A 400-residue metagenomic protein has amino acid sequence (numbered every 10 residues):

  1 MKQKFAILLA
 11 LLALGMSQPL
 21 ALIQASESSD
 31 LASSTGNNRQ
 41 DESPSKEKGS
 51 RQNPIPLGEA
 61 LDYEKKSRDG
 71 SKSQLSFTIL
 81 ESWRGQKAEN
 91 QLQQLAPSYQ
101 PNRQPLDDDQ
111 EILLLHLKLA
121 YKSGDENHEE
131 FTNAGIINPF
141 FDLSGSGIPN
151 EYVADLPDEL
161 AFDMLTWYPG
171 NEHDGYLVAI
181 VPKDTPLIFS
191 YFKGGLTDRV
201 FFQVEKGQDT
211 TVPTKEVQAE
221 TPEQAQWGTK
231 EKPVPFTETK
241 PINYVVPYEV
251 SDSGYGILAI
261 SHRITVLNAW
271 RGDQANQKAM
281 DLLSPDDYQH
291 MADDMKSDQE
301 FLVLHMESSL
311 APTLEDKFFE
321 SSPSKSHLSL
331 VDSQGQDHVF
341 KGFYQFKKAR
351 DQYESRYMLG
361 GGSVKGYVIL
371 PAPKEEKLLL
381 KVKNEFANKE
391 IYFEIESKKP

Functional and structural regions predicted by a protein language model:
M1-S26: Sec-dependent N-terminal signal peptides of Gram-positive bacterial secreted proteins and lipoproteins
A21-P400: Conserved functional micro-motifs across diverse proteins
